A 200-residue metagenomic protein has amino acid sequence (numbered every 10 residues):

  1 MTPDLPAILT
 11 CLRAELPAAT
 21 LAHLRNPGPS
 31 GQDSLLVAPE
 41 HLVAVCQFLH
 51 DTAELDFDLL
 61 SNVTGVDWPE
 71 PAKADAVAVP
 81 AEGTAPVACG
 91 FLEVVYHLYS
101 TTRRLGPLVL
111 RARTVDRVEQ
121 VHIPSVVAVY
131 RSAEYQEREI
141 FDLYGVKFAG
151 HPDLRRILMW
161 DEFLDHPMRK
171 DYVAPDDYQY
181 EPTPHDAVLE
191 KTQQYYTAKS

Functional and structural regions predicted by a protein language model:
M1-S200: Terminal low-complexity/charged segments
